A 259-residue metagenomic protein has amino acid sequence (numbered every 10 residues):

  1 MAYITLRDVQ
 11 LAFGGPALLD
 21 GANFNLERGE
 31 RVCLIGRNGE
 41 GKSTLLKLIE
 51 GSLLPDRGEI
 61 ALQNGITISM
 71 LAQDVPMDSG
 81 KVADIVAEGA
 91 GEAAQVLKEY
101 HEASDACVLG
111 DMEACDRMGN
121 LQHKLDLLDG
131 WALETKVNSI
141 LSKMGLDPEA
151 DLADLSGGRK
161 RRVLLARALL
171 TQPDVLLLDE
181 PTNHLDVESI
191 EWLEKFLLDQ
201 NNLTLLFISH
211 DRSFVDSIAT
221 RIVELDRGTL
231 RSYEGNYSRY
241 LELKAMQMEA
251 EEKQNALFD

Functional and structural regions predicted by a protein language model:
M1-A256: ABC ATP-binding cassette signature C-motif
